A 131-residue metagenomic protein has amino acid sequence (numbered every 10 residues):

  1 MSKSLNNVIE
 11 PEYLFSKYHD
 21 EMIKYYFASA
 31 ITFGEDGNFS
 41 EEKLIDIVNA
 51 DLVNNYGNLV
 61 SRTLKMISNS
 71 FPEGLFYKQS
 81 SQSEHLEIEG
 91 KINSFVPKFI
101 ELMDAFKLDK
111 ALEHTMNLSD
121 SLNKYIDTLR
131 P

Functional and structural regions predicted by a protein language model:
M1-L86: Catalytic adenosine-cofactor/nucleotide-binding cores of aminoacyl-tRNA synthetases and other
K43-S81, K91-P131: Helix-rich, typically C-terminal accessory recognition domains appended to large enzymatic cores
